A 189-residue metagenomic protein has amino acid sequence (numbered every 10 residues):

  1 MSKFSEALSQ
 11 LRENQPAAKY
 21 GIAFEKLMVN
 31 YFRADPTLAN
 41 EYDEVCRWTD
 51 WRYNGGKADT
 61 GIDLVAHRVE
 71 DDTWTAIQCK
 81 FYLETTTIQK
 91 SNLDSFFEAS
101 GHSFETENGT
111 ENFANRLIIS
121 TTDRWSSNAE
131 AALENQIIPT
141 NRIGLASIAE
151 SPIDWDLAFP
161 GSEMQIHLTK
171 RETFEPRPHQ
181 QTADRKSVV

Functional and structural regions predicted by a protein language model:
M1: Active-site or metal-binding loop neighborhoods of secreted/extracellular toxin and effector enzymes
F4-Q15, Y31, R52-N54, G101-V189: ATP-dependent helicase/translocase motor core
Y20-N112: Catalytic centers of nucleases
